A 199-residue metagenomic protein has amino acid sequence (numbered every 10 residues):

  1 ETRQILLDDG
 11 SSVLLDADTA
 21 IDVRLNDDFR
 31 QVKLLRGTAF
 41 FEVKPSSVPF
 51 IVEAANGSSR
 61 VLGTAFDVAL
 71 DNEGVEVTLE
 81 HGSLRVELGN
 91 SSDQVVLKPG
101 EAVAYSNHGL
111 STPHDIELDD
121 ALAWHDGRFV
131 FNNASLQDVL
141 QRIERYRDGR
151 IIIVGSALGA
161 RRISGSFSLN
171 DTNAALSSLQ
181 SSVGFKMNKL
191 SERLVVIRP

Functional and structural regions predicted by a protein language model:
E1-P199: A residue-level detector for the "anchor" residue at the start of short, highly conserved motifs
